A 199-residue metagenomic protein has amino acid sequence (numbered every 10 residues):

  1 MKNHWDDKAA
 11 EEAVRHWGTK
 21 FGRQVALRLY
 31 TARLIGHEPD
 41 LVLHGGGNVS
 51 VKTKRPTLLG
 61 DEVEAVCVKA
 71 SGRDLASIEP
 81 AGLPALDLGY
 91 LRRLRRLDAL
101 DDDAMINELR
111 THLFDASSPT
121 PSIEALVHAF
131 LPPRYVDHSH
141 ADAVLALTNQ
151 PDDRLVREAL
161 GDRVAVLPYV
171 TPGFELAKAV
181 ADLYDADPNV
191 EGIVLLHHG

Functional and structural regions predicted by a protein language model:
M1-G199: Glycine-rich flexible loops
